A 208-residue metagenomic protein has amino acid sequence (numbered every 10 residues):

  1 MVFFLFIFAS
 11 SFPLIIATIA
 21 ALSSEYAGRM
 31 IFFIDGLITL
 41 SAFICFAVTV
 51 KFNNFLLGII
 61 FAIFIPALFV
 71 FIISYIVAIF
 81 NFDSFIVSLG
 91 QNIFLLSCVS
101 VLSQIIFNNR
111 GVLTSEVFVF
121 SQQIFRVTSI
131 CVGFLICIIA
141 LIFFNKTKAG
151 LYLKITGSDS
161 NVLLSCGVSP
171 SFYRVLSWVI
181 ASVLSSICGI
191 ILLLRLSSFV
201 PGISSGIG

Functional and structural regions predicted by a protein language model:
M1-F6, L56, N81, V119-S129: Interfacial loop-to-helix junctions that mark the boundaries of transmembrane helices in multi-pass membrane
V2-K51, I59, A67-F82: Single transmembrane alpha-helix segments in multi-pass membrane proteins
I7, S11-T18, T39, A62 (+8 more regions): Small-residue faces within membrane-embedded alpha-helices
D35-G36, R195-G208: Glycine-rich helix-loop "coupling/hinge" segments at transmembrane-helix boundaries in multipass transporters
L40-F46, G90-V99, V162, G167: Small-residue-rich segments of transmembrane alpha-helices in multi-pass membrane proteins, especially helix faces
Y75-Q104, L113-S115, I203-G208: Pore- or pathway-lining transmembrane helices of multi-pass membrane proteins that form conduits for solutes/ions
L102-I138: Long hydrophobic alpha-helical segments that form multi-pass transmembrane helix bundles in integral membrane proteins
Q123-V200: Helix-loop-helix "hairpin" substructures at the membrane interface of multi-pass membrane proteins
